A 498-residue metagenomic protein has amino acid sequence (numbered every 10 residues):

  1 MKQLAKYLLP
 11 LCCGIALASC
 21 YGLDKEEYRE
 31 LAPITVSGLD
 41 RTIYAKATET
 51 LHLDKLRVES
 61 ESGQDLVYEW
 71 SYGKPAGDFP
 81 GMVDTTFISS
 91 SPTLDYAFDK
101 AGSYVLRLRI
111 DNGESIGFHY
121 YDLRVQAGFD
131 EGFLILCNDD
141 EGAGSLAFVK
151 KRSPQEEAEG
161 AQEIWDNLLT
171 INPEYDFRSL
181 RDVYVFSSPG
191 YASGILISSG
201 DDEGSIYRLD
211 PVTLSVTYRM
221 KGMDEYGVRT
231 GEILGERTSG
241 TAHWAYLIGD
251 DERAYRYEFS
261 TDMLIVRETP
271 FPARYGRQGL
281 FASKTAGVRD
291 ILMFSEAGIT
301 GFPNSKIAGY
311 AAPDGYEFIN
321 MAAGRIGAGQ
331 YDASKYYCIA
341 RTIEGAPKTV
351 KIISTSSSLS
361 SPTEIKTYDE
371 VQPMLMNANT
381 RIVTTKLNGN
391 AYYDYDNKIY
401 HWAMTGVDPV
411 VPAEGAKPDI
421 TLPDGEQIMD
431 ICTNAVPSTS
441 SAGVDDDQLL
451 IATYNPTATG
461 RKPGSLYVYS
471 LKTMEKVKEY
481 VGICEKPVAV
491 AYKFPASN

Functional and structural regions predicted by a protein language model:
M1-L9: Bacterial N-terminal signal peptides that target proteins for export
L4, Y21-E174, A442-G443, Y454 (+2 more regions): Acidic/polar, low-complexity intrinsically disordered N-terminal segments immediately downstream of a Sec signal
A16-S19: C-terminal motif of bacterial Sec signal peptides marking the signal peptidase cleavage site
E26-E30, D78-G81, P154-W165, T213-R219 (+4 more regions): Beta-strand initiation motifs
L146, V183, G231, E236 (+3 more regions): Hydrophobic core register within WD40 beta-propeller blades
W165-S239: Blade-loop segments of beta-propeller domains
S205-K398, W402: Acidic, serine/threonine- and glycine-rich low-complexity intrinsically disordered segments that serve as flexible
E317-N498: Hydrophilic extracytoplasmic domains
